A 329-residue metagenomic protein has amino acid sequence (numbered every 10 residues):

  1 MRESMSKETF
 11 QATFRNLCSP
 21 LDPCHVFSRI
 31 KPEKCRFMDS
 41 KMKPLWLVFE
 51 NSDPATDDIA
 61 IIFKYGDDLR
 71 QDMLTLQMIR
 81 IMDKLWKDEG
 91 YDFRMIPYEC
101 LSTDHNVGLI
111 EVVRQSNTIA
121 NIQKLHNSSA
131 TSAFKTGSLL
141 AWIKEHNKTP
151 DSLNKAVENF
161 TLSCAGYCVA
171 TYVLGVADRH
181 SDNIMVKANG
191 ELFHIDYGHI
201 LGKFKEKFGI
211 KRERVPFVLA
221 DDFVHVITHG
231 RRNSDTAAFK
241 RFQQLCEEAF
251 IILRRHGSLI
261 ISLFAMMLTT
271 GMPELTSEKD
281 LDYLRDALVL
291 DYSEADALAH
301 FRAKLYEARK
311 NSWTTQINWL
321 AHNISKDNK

Functional and structural regions predicted by a protein language model:
M1-G166, V186-K329: ATP-dependent kinase catalytic cores of phosphoinositide-metabolizing enzymes and PI3K-like protein kinases
G175: Conserved catalytic-core element of eukaryotic-like protein kinases
D178, D182-M185: Catalytic-loop signature of eukaryotic-like protein kinases
